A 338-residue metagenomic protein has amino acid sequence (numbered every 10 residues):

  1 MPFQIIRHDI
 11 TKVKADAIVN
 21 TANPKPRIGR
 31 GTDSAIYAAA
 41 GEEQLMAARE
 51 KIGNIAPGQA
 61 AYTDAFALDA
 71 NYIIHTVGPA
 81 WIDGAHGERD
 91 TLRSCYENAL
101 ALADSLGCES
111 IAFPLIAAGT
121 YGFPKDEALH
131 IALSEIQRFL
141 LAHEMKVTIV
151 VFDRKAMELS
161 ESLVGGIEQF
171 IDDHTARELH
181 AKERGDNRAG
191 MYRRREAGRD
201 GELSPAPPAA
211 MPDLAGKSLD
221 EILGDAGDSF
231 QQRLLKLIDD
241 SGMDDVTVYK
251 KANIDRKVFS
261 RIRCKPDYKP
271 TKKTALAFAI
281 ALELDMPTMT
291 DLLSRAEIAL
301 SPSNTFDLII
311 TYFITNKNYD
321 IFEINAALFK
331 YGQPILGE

Functional and structural regions predicted by a protein language model:
M1-A103: Glycine-/small-residue-enriched capping loops at alpha/beta junctions
R89-L102, A117-K146, K269: Active-site-proximal loop/helix of nucleotide/amide-processing enzymes and allied scaffolds
F123-D220, L336: Divalent-metal-activated hydrolytic enzyme cores
A206-D245, F322, A326-E338: A short, Lys/Arg-rich alpha-helix, primarily the initiator
I238, Y249, A279: The alpha-helix within a helix-turn-helix
N253-P270, S294-E297: Recognition helix of helix-turn-helix/homeodomain-like DNA-binding domains that insert into the DNA major groove
P266-I280: Short, basic-rich loop-to-helix N-cap that marks the start of a DNA-contacting helix
D291-N318: Short, charged recognition helix plus adjacent turn of helix-turn-helix-like nucleic-acid-binding domains
